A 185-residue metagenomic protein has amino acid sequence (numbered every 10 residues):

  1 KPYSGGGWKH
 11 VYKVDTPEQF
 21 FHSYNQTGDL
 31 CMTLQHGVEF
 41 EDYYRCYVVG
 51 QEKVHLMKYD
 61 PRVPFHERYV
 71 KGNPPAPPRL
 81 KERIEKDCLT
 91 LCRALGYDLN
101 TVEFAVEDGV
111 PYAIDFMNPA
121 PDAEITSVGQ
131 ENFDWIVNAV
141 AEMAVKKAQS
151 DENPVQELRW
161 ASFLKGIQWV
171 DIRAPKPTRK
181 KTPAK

Functional and structural regions predicted by a protein language model:
K1-V11: A conserved helix-loop-beta module that forms one wall/lid of the active-site cleft in ATP-utilizing catalytic domains
Y3, G37-V38, Y47, E103-A105 (+1 more regions): Anionic group-transfer/hydrolysis microenvironments
K9-L95: Phosphate-binding site of ATP-dependent enzymes
V14, P78, S127-D134: Short, conserved loop/turn and helix-capping segments at secondary-structure boundaries that abut family-defining
C46-V48, V110-I125: A short beta-strand motif that forms the metal-chelation/ATP-contact edge of phosphoryl-transfer active sites
V63-K71, D122-E131: A short, polar/charged loop-to-alpha-helix boundary motif
F65-Y112, N138-E152, Q156-R179: A long amphipathic alpha-helix within ATP-dependent nucleotide-binding catalytic cores
